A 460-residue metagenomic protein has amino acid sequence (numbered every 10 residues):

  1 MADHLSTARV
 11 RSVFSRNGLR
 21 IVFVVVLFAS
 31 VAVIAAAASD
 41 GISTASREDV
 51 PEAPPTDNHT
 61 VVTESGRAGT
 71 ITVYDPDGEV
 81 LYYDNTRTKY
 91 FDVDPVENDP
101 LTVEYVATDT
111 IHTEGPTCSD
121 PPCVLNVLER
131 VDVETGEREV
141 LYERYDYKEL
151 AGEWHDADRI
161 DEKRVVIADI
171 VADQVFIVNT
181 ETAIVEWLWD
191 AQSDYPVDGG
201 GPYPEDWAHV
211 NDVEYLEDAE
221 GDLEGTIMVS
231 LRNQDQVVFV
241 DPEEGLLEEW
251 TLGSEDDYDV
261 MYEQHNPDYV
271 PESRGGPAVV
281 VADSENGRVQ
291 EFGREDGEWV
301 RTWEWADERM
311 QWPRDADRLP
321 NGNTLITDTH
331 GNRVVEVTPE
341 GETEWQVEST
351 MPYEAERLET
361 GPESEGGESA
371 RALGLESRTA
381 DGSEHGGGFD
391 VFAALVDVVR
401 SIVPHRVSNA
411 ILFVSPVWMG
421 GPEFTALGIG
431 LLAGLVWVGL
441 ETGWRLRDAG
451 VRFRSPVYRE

Functional and structural regions predicted by a protein language model:
M1-G374, G382, G386-E460: Hydrophobic alpha-helical segments
